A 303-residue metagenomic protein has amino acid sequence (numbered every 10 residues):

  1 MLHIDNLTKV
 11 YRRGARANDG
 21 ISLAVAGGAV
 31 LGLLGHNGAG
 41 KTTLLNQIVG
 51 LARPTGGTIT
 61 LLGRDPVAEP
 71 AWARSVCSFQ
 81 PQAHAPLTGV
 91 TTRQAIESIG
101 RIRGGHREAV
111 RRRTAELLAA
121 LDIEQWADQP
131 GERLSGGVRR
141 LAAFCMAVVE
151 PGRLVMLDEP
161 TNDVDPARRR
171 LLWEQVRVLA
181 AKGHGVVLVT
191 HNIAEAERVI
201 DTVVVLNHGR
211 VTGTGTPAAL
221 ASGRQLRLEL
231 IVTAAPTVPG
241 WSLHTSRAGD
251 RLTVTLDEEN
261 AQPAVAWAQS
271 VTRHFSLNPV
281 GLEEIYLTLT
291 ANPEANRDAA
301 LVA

Functional and structural regions predicted by a protein language model:
H36-G40: Walker A (P-loop) phosphate-binding loop of ABC-type ATPase nucleotide-binding domains
V49: Helix-to-loop junction immediately C-terminal to a conserved catalytic motif
G57-A68, W72-A73: Conserved ABC transporter NBD signature motif
E97, R101, E108-W126: Conserved ABC ATPase "signature" region
A147-V148: ABC ATPase C-loop
V155-E159: Catalytic Walker B motif of ABC-type/P-loop ATPase nucleotide-binding domains
W173-D257: ABC transporter nucleotide-binding domain
